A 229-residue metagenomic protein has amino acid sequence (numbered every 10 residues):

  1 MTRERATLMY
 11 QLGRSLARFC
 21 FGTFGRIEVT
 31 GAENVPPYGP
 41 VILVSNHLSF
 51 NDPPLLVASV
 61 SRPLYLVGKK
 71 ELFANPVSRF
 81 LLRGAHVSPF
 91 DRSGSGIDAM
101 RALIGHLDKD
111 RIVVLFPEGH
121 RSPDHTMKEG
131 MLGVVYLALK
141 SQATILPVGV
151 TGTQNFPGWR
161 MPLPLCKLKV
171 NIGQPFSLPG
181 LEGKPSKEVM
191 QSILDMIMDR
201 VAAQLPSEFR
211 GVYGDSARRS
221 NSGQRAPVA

Functional and structural regions predicted by a protein language model:
M1-L12, D98-A229: Non-catalytic C-terminal accessory region of glycerolipid acyltransferases and related lyso-lipid remodeling enzymes
G13, G22-T23, V35-G94, A102: Catalytic core of membrane glycerolipid acyltransferases/transacylases, capturing the structured, soluble-facing
R18, P54, V135: Active-site phosphate/pyrophosphate- and oxyanion-stabilizing loops and adjacent acidic/basic residues in soluble
G22-T30, G94, T151-Q154: Short gly/ser/thr-rich secondary-structure transition/capping motifs
F24-G25, V60, S141, L205: A broad structural signal for alpha-helix termini and local helix breaks/kinks
I27, L64, V113: Hydrophobic anchor at the start of a short beta-strand that flanks the dinucleotide cofactor-binding loop
I27-V29, V87, V170: Generic structural signal for residues in well-ordered beta-strands
A32, N46, K69, S93 (+3 more regions): Generic beta-structure capping elements
